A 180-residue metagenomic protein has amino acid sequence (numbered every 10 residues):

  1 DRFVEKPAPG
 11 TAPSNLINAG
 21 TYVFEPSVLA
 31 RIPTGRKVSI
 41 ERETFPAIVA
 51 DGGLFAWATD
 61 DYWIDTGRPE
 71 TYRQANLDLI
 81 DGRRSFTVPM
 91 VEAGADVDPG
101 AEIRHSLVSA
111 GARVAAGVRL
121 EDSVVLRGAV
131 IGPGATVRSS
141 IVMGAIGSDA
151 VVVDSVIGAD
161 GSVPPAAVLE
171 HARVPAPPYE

Functional and structural regions predicted by a protein language model:
D1-R2, P165: A sequence-level detector of short linear motifs
R2, N18, R36, I48-V49 (+4 more regions): N-proximal short alpha-helices
F3-S85: Catalytic-core segments of class I nucleotidyltransferases/pyrophosphorylases that form NMP-activated intermediates
P89-E180: Structural signal for interior beta-strand "rungs" in well-ordered beta-sheet cores of soluble enzyme domains
